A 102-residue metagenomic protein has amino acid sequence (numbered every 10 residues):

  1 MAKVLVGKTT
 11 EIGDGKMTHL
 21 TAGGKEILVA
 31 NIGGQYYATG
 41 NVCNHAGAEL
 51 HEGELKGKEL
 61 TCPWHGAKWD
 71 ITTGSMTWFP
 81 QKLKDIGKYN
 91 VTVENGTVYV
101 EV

Functional and structural regions predicted by a protein language model:
M1-G57, D70-I71, S75, D85-V102: N-terminal pre-ligand scaffold of iron-sulfur
C43, C62-H65: Short cysteine clusters
K82: Glycine/small-residue-rich loop that forms an oxyanion/phosphate-binding "nest" at active or ligand-binding sites
